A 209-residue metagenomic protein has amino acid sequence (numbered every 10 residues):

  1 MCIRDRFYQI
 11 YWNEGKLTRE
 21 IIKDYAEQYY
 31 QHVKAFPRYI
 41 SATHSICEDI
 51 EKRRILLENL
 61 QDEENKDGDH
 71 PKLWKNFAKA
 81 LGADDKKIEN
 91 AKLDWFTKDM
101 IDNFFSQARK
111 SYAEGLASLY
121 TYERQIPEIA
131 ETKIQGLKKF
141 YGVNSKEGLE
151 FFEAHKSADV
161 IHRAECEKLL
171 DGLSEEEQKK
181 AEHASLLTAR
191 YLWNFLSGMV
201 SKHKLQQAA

Functional and structural regions predicted by a protein language model:
R4-A209: Non-heme di-metal
